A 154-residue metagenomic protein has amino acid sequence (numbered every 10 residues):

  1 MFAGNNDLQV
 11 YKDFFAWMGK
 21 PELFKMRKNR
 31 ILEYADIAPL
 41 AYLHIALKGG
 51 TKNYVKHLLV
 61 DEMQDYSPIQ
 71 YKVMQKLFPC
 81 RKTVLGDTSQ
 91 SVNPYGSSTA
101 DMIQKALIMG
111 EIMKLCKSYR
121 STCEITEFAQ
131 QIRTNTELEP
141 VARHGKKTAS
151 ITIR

Functional and structural regions predicted by a protein language model:
M1-A35: Coupling/switch/interface segments within P-loop NTPase motor domains and analogous charged loops in nucleic-acid
F2-N5, Y11-K12, V60, I69-M74: Short alpha-helical interface patches
G19-K25, H44, K48-H57, Q64-R154: Conserved helicase motor core of SF1/SF2 NTP-dependent helicases
A35-P39, R81: Conserved core of the PLP fold type I
